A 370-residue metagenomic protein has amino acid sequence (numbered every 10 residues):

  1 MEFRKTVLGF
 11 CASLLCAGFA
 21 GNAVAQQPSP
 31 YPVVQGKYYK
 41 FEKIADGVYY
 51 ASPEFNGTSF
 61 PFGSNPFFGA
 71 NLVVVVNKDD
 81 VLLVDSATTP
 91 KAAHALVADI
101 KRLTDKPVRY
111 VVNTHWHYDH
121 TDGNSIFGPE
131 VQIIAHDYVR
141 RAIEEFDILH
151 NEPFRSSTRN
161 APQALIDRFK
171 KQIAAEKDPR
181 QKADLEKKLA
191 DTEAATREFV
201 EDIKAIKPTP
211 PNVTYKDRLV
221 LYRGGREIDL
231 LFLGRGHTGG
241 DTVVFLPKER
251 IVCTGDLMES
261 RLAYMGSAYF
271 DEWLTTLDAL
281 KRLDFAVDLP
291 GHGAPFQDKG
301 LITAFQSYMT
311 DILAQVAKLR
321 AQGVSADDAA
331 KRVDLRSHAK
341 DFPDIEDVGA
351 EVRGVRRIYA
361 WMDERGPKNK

Functional and structural regions predicted by a protein language model:
M1-C11: Bacterial N-terminal signal peptides that target proteins for export
G9-N22: Bacterial N-terminal signal peptides
Q26-Q27, Q35, A321-K370: C-terminal regulatory/interaction regions
K43-K101, T242-D256: Conserved beta-strand hairpin/beta-sheet module of binuclear metal-dependent hydrolase folds, prominently
V84-S86, R109-H117, I134-D137, L233 (+3 more regions): Active-site neighborhood of phospho(di)ester-bond hydrolases with catalytic His/Asp-centered motifs
A92-A93, A98-P211, V220, A314: Active-site HxH/HxHxD metal-binding segment of metal-dependent hydrolases
K188-A190, K204-L246: Core dinuclear metal-dependent hydrolase active-site scaffold
D271-V324, D328: Divalent-metal (often Zn2+) His-rich catalytic cores of metallo-beta-lactamase-fold enzymes
